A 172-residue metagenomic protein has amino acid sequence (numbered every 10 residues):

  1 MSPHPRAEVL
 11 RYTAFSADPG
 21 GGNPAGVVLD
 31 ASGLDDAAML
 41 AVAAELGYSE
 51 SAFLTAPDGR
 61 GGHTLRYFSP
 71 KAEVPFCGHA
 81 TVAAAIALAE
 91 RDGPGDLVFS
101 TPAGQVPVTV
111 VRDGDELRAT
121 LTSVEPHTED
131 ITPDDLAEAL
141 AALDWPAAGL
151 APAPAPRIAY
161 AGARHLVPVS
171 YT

Functional and structural regions predicted by a protein language model:
M1-F76, V82-Y171: Active-site proximal loop and beta-alpha junction motif in alpha/beta enzyme cores
